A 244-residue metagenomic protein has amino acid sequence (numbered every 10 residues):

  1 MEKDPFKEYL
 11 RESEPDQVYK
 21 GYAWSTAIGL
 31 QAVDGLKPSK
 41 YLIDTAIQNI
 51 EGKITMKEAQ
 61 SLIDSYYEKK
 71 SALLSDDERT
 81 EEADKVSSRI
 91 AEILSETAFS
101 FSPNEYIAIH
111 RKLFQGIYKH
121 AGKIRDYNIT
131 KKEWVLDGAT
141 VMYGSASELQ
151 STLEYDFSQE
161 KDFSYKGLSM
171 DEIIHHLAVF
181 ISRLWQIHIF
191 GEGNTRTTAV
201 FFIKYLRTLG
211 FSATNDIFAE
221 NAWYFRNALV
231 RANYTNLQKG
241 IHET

Functional and structural regions predicted by a protein language model:
M1-T244: FIC/Doc superfamily catalytic core
